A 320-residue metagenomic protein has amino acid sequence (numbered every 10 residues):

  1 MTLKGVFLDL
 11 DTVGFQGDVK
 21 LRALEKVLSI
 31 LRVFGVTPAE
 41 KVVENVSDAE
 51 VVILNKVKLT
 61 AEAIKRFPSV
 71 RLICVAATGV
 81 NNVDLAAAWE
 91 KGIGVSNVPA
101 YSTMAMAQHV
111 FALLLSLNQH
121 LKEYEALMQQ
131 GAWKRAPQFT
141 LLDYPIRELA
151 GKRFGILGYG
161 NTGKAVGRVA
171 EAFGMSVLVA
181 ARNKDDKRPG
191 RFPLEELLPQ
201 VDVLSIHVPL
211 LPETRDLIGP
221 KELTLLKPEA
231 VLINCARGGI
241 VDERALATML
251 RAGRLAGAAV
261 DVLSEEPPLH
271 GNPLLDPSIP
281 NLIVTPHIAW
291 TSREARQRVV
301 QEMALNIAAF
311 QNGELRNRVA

Functional and structural regions predicted by a protein language model:
M1-A49, Q311: N-terminal glycine-/charge-rich "phosphate-binding" loop or analogous flexible N-terminal tail
L59-K65, S176-L178, R182-P273: Rossmann-like adenosine-cofactor binding region
A76-A77, I93-M104, A181, A236: Short beta->alpha connector loops at strand-helix junctions that form conserved, small/polar/Pro-enriched
K91, P99-R153: Phosphate-binding beta-alpha-beta segment of Rossmann-like dinucleotide-binding domains, i.e., the NAD(P)
V95, E229-A320: Rossmann-like dinucleotide-binding domain for NAD(H)/NADP(H)
I156-L157: Conserved N-terminal Rossmann-fold NAD(P)-binding element of oxidoreductases
T162: Hydrophobic/small residue at the entry helix of a nucleotide-binding pocket
